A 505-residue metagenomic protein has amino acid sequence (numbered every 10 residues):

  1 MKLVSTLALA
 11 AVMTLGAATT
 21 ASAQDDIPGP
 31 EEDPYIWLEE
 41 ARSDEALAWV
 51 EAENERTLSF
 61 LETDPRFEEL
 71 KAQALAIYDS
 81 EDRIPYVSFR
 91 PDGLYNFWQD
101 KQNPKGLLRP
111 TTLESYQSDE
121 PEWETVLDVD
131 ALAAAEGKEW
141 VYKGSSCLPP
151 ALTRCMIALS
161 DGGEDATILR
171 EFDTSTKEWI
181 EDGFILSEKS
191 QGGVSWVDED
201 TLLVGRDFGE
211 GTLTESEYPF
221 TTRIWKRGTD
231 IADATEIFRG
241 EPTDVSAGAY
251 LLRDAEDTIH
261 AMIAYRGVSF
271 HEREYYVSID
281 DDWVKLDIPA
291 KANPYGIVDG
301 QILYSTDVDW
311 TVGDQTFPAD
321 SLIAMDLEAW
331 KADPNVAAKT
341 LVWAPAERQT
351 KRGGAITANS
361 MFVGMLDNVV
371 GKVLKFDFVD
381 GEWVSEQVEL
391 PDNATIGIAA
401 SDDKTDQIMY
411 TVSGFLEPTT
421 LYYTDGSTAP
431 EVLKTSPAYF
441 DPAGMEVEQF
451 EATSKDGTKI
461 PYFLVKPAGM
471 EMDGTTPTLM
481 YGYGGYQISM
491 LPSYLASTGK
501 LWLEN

Functional and structural regions predicted by a protein language model:
L7-G16: Bacterial N-terminal signal peptides
T20-A21, G29-P30, I36-A41, L58-E81 (+9 more regions): Multi-bladed beta-propeller domains
E69, Q73-E114: Long amphipathic N-terminal alpha/beta scaffold segment
D82-F97, E136-A158, L186-L203, G240-Y265 (+5 more regions): Conserved beta-propeller blade repeats
I84-S88, A358, L390-N505: Serine-hydrolase catalytic core recognition
Q99-G106, A135-E139, L159-I168, F184-K189 (+6 more regions): A flexible loop/linker signature enriched in serine peptidases of the S9 family
L108-P110, E171, I224, V277 (+5 more regions): Conserved blade-register residue in beta-propeller folds
